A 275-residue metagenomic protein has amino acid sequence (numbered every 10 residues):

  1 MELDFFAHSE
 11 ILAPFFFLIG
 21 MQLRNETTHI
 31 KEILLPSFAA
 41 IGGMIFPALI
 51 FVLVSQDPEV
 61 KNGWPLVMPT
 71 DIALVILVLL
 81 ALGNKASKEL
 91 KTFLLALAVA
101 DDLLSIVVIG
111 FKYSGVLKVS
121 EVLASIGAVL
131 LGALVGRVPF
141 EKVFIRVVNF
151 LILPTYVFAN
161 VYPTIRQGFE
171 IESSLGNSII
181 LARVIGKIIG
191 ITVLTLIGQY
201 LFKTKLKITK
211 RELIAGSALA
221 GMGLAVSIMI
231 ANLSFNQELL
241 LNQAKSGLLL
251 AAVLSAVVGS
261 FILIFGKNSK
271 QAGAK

Functional and structural regions predicted by a protein language model:
M1, L18-I30, F46-P65: Transmembrane alpha-helix boundary signature
D4-F16, E59-L74, K118-G127, I179-G186 (+1 more regions): Structural signature of hydrophobic alpha-helical transmembrane segments
F17-K31, I76-L90, L131-E141, L194-K205 (+1 more regions): C-terminal ends of transmembrane helices
L18, Q22, G43-P47, M68-L90 (+4 more regions): Short helical (or helix-break) motifs at transmembrane helix termini and adjacent helical loops in multi-pass membrane
H29-L49, T164-G190, K210-I214, G247-A252: Entry/N-cap segments of selected transmembrane alpha helices and their immediately preceding amphipathic helices
P47-F51, V107-G115, L153-Q167, L219-N236: Hydrophobic alpha-helical transmembrane segments in multi-pass integral membrane proteins
V99-P163: Core mid-bundle transmembrane helix pairs that form the ion/substrate translocation pathway in diverse multi-pass
F140-I208: Transmembrane helical segments that form the transport core of multi-pass membrane transport proteins
